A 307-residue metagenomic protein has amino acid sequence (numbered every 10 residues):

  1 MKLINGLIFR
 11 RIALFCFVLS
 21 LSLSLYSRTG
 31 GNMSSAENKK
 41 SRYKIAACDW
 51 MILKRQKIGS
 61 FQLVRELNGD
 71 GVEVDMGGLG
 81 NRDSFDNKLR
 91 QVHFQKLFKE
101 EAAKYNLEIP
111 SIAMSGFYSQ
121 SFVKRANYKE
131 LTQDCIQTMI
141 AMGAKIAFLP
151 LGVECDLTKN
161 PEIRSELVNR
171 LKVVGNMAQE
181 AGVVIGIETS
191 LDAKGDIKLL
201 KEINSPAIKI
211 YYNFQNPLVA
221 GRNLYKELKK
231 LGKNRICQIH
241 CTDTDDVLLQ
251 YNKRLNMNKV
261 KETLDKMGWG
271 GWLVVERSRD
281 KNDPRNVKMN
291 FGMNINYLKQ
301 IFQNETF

Functional and structural regions predicted by a protein language model:
K2-A13: Bacterial N-terminal signal peptides that target proteins for export
A13-S24: Bacterial N-terminal signal peptides
S22, E101-Y105, Y118-I210, L218-V219 (+1 more regions): Active-site acidic/histidine proton-transfer and metal-coordination neighborhood in alpha/beta enzyme cores
R28-A46, M51-D70, Y105, A193-F307: Histidine-acidic metal/acid-base catalytic patches
E73, S111-A113, F148, G186 (+2 more regions): Conserved beta-strand positions in the central sheet of alpha/beta enzyme cores
D75-K99, L151-K159: Glycine-rich, proline-tolerant flexible connector loops at the mouths of alpha/beta enzymes
G80-F85, Y118-F122, C155-N160, V219-G221 (+2 more regions): A short acidic, helix-capping loop that chelates divalent metal ions and anchors anionic groups
K88-Q95, R125-Q133, P161-L171, N223-K229 (+2 more regions): Charged helix-capping and loop-helix junction motifs
